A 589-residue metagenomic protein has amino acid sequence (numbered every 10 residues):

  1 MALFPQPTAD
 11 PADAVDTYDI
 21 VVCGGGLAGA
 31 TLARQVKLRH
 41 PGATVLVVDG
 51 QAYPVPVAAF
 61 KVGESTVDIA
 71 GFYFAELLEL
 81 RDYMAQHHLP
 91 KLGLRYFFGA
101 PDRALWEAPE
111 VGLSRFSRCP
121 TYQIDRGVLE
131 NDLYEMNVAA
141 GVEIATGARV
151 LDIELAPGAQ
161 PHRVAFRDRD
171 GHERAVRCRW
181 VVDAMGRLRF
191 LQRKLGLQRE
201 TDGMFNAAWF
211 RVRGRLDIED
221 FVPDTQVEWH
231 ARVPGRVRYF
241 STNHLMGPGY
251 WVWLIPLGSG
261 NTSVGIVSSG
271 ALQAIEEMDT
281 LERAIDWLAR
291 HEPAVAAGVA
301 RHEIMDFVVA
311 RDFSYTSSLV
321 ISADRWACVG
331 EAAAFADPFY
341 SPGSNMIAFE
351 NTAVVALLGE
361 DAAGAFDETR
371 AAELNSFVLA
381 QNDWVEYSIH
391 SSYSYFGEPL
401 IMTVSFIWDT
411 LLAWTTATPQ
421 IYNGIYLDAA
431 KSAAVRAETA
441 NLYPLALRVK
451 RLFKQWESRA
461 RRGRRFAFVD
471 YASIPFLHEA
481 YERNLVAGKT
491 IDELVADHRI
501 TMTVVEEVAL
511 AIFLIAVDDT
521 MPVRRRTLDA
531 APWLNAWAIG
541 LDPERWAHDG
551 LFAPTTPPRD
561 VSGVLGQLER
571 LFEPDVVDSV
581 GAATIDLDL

Functional and structural regions predicted by a protein language model:
D13-A28, L46: Beta1/beta-strand and adjacent pyrophosphate-binding region of the FAD-binding site in flavoprotein oxidoreductases
K37-V62: Glycine-rich FAD pyrophosphate-binding loop
V55, M136-A294, N351: Predominantly flavin-linked oxidoreductase catalytic cores and closely associated redox partners
V55-R103: N-terminal FAD cofactor-binding segment of flavoenzymes
L105-I124, R163, V267-A271: Helix-loop-beta segment of a Rossmann-like dinucleotide-binding subdomain
S114-E135, Q273-D279: Short beta-strand to alpha-helix junction loop
P248-Y250, P256-G258, V267, A271-Y393: FAD/FMN-dependent oxidoreductases across multiple families
L357-L589: C-terminal helical "tail/cap" subdomain of flavin- and related membrane-associated enzymes
